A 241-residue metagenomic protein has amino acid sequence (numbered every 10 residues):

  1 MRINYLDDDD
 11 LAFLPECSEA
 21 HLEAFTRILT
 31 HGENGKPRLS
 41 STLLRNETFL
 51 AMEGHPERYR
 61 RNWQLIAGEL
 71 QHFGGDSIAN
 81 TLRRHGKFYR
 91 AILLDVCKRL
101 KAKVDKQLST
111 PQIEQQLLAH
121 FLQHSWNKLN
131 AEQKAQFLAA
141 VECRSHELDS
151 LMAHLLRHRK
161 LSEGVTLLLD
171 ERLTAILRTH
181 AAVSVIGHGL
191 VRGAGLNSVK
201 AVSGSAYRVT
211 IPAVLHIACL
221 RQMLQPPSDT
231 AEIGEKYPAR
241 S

Functional and structural regions predicted by a protein language model:
M1-K128: N-terminal leader/propeptide segments of preproteins
M1-T30, G204-S241: Amphipathic, membrane-inserting segments
G54-Y59, A131-A139, L177-H180: Phosphate-binding glycine-rich loops and adjacent basic patches that engage nucleotide phosphates, nucleic-acid
V104, P111, L129-L138, G195-I217 (+1 more regions): Short, Lys/Arg-enriched charge-dense amphipathic segments
L117-L156: Membrane-active amphipathic alpha-helices
H146-R208: Membrane-inserting effector segments that mediate pore formation, membrane fusion, or transient membrane insertion
